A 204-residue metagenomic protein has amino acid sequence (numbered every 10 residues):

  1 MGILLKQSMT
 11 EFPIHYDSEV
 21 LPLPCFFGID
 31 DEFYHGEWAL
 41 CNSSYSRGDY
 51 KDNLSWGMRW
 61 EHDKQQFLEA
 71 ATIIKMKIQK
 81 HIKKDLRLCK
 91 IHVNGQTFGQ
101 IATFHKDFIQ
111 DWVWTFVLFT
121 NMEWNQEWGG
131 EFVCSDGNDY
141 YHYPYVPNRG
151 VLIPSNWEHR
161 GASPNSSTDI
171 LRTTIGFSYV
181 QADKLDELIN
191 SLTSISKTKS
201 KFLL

Functional and structural regions predicted by a protein language model:
M1-D85, I195-L204: Non-heme Fe(II)/2-oxoglutarate
T72-K201: Catalytic core of non-heme Fe(II) oxygenases with the double-stranded beta-helix
